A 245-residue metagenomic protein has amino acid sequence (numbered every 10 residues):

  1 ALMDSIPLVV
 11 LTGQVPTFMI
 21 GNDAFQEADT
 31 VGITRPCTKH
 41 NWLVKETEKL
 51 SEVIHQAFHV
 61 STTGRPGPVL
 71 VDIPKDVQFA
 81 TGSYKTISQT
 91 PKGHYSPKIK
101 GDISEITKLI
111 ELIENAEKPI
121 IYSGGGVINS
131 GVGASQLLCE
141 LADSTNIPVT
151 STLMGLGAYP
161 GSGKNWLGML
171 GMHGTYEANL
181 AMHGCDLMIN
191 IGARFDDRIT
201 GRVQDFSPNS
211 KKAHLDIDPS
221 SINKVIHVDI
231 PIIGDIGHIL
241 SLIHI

Functional and structural regions predicted by a protein language model:
A1-I243: N-terminal alpha/beta PP-like core and its mobile active-site loop of ThDP/TPP-dependent enzymes
